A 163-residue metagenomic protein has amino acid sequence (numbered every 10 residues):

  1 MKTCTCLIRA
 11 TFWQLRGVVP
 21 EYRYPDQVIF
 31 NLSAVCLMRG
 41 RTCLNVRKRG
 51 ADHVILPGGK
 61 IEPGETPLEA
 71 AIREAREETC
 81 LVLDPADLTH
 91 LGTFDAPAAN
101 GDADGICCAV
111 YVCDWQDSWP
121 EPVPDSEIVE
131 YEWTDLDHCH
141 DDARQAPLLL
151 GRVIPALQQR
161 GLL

Functional and structural regions predicted by a protein language model:
C4-A34: Acidic, metal-coordinating catalytic segment for phosphate/diphosphate chemistry, firing primarily on the Nudix
C6, R49-V54, D125-L163: Nudix hydrolase/Nudix homology domain
F30-N31, F94-E121, E132, D137 (+1 more regions): Active-site-adjacent beta-strand/loop module that shapes the phosphate/pyrophosphate-binding cleft
M38-E78, V82: Conserved Nudix-box catalytic region and its N-terminal flanking loop in Nudix hydrolases and closely related
I55, T89, V110: Conserved beta-strand segments that form the floor/walls of ligand-binding pockets within enzyme and binding domains
G59, R73, A86, T134-D137: Structural detector for helix-capping/boundary residues
V82-G92: A short coil-to-beta-strand element that immediately follows conserved catalytic motifs
